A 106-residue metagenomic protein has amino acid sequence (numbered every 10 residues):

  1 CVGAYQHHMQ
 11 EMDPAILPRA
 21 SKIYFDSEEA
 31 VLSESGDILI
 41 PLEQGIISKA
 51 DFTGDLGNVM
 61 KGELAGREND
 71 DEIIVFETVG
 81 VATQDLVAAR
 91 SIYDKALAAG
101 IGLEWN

Functional and structural regions predicted by a protein language model:
G3-N106: Adenosine-phosphate binding glycine-rich loop
